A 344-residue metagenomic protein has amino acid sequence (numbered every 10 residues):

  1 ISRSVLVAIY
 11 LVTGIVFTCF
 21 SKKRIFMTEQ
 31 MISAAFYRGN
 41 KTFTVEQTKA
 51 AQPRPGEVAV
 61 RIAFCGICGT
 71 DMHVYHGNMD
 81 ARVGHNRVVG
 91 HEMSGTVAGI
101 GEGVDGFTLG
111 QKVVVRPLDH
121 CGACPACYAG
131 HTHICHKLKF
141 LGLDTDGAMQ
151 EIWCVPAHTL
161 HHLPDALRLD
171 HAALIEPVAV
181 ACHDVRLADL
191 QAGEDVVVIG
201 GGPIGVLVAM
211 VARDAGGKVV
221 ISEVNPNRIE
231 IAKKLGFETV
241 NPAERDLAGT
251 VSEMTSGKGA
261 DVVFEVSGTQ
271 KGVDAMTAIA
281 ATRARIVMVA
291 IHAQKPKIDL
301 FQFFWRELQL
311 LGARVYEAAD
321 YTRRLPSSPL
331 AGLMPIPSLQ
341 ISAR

Functional and structural regions predicted by a protein language model:
K49-C65, M79-P125, P164-A166: Glycine-rich beta-strand-centered segment in the early N-terminal region that forms part of a ligand/cofactor-binding
C121-I199: NAD(P)H dinucleotide-binding glycine-rich loop of Rossmann-like/cofactor-binding domains, especially the beta1-alpha1
V198-I199, R213-A275: Adenosine-nucleotide cofactor-binding segment
G205-V206: N-terminal Rossmann-fold NAD(P) dinucleotide-binding loop
A280-A281: Helix-to-beta-strand junctions that scaffold the AdoMet/dcAdoMet cofactor pocket in Class I SAM-dependent enzymes
A284: Glycine-centered, small-residue-biased loops immediately flanking beta-strands in adenine/cofactor-binding cores
V289-A290: Acidic carboxylate diad motif detector
A293-I341: C-terminal substrate-binding/catalytic core of Rossmann-like NAD(P)-dependent dehydrogenases/reductases
